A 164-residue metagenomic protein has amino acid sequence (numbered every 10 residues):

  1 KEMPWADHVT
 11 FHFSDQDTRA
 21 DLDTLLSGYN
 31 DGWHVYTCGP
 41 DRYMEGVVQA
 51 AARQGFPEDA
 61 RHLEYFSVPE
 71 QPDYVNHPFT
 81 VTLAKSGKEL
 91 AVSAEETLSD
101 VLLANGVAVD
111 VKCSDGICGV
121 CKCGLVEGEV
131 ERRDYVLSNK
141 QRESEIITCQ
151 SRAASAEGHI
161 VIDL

Functional and structural regions predicted by a protein language model:
K1-K85, A91: FNR/FR-type flavoprotein reductase catalytic core
C38, C113, C149: Functionally engaged cysteine thiol sites
A60, V111-C113: A generic structural-conservation signal
S67, G87, E96, V136 (+1 more regions): A broadly conserved detector of short glycine/acidic/proline-rich loop/turn motifs that flank catalytic sites and bind
N76-V111: N-terminal pre-ligand scaffold of iron-sulfur
K88, G116-G119: Glycine-centered loop/turn positions within well-structured domains that cap or flank conserved ligand/cofactor-binding
V101-D110, G119-L164: Iron-sulfur (Fe-S) cluster-binding segments and ferredoxin-like electron-carrier domains, especially [2Fe-2S]
